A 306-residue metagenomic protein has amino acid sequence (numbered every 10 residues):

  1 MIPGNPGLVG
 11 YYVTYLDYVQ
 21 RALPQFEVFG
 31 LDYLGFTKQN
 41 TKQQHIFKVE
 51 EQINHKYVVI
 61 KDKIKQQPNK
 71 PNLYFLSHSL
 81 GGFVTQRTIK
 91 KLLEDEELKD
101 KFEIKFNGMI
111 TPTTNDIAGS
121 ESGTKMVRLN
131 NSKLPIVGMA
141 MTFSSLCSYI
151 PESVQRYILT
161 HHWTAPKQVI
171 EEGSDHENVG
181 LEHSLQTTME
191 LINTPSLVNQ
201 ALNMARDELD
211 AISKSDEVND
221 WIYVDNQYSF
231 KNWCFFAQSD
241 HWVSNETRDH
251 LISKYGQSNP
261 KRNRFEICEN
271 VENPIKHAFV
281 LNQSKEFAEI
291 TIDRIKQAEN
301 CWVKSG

Functional and structural regions predicted by a protein language model:
M1-N40: Short, surface-exposed "cap/lid" segments of acyl-processing enzymes
T14-Y15, D216-W221, S244-Q257: Short alpha-helix in the alpha/beta-hydrolase fold that links the catalytic acid
Y33, F106-G119, M139: Active-site nucleophile loop of the alpha/beta-hydrolase fold
Y33-Y74: Active-site loop/oxyanion-hole signature of alpha/beta-hydrolase fold enzymes
L76-G81, T85: Gly/Ala-rich beta-loop-alpha elbow adjacent to hydrolase catalytic centers
L209-S213, Q238-S244, D249, H277-A278: Acidic catalytic loop of the alpha/beta-hydrolase fold
Y228, C234-F236: Short beta-strand/loop motif that positions the catalytic acidic residue of the alpha/beta-hydrolase fold
D249, Y255-G306: Catalytic active-site module of serine/aspartate enzymes centered on a nucleophile-bearing elbow/loop
